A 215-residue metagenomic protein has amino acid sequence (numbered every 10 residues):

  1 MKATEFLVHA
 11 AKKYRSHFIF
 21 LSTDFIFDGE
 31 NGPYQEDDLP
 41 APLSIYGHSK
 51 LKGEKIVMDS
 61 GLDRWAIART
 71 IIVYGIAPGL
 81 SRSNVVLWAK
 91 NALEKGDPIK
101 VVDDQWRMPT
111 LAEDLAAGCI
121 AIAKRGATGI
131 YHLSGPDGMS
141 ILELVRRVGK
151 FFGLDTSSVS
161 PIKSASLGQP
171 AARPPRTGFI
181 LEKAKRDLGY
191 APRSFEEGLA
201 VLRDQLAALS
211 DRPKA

Functional and structural regions predicted by a protein language model:
M1-I19, E54-I56: NAD(P)-cofactor binding segment of oxidoreductase domains
F18-T23, D28, A68-T70: SDR active-site strand-loop-helix element
T23-S44: Active-site "gating" loop of Rossmann-like NAD(P)-dependent oxidoreductase/epimerase domains
S49: Active-site helix of classical SDR
M58-R107, D114: NAD(P)-dependent short-chain dehydrogenase/reductase
V101-W106, Y131-G138, D187: Glycine-rich Rossmann NAD(P)(H)-binding loop
G118, R125-P170, P175, P213: Mid/C-terminal beta-alpha module of Rossmann-like enzyme folds, strongest in SDR-family dehydrogenases/epimerases
F195-A215: Amphipathic terminal alpha-helices
